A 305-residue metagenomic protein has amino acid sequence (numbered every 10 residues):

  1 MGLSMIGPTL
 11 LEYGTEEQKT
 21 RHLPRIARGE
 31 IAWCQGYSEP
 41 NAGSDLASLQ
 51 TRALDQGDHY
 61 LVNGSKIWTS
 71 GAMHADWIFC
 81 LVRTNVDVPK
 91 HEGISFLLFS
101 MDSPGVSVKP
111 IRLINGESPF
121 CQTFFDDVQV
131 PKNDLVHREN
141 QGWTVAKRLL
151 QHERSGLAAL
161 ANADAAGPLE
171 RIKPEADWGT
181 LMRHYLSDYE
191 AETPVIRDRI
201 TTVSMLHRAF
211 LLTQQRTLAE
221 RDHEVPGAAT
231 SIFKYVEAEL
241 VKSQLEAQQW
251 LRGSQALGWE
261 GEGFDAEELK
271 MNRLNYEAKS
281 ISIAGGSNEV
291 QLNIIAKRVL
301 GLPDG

Functional and structural regions predicted by a protein language model:
M1-T20, P24-G29, G71-W77, L160 (+5 more regions): Internal helix-loop-helix
M5, V145-N162, Q255-G305: Glycine-rich phosphate/cofactor-binding loops in nucleotide/flavin-utilizing enzymes
G29-Y37: A short, Trp-centered hydrophobic/proline-enriched beta-strand micro-motif
T51-L54: A structural signal for short hydrophobic beta-strand segments in well-ordered beta-sheet cores
H59, N63-K109: A short core secondary-structure module
I67-A72, I114-N115, S280-G285: Glycine-rich phosphate/pyrophosphate-binding beta-alpha loops
V106-F210, I281: Glycine-rich beta->alpha junctions and the first turn(s) of the following alpha-helix
L186, E190, P194-R197, R208-G263: C-terminal helix-coil-helix/basic helical segment that borders enzyme active sites and/or dimer interfaces and provides
